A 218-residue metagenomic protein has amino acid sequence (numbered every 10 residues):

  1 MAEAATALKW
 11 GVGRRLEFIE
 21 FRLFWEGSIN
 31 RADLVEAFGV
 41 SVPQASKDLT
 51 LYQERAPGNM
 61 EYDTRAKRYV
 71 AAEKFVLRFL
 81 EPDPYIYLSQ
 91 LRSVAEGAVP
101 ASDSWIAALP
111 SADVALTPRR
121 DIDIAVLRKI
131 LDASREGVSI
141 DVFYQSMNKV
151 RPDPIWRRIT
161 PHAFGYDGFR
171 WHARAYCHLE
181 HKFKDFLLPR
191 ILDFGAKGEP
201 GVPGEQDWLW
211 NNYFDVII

Functional and structural regions predicted by a protein language model:
M1-P82: Short, basic/aromatic recognition patches that contact phosphate-bearing ligands
G27, R157, K184: Residues that recognize and position ribonucleotide moieties
T64-A66, P161, G168, L188: Residue-level signal for tight coil/turn positions that link beta-strands
A71-S146: Bulky hydrophobic/aromatic content
V126-I130, T160, L187: Internal, well-ordered alpha-helical segments in soluble enzyme and binding-protein domains
R135-V138, Q145-C177: Loop-centered beta-sheet repeat module
R174-I218: Surface-exposed, charged, gly/pro-rich loop-and-adjacent secondary-structure segments at domain edges
